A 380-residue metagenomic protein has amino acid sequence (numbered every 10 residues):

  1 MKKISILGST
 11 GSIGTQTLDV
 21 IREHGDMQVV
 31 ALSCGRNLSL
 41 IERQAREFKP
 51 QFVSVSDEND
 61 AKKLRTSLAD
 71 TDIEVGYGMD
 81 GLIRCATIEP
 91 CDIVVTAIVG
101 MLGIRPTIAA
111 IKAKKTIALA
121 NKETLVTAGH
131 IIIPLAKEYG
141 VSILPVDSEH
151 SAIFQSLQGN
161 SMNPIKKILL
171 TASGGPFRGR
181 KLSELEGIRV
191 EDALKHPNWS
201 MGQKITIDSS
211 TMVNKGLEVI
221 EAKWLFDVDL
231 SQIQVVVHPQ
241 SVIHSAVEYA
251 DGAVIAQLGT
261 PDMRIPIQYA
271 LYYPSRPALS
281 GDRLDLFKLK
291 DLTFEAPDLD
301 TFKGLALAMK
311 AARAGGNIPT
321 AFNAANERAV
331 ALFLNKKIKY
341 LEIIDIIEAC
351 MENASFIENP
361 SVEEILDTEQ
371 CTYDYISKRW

Functional and structural regions predicted by a protein language model:
M1-W380: Catalytic, metal-anchored helix/loop core of enzyme active sites in primary metabolism
